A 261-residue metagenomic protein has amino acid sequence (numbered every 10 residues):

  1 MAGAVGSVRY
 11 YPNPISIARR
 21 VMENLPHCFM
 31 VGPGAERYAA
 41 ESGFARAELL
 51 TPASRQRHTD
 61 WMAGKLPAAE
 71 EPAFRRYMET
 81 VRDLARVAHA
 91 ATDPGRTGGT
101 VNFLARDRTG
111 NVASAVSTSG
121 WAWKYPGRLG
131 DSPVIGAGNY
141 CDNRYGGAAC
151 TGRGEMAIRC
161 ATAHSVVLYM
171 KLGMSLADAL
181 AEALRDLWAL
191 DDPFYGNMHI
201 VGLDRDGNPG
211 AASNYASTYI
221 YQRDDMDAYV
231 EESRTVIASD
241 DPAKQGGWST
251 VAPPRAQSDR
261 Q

Functional and structural regions predicted by a protein language model:
M1-Q261: N-terminal nucleophile
